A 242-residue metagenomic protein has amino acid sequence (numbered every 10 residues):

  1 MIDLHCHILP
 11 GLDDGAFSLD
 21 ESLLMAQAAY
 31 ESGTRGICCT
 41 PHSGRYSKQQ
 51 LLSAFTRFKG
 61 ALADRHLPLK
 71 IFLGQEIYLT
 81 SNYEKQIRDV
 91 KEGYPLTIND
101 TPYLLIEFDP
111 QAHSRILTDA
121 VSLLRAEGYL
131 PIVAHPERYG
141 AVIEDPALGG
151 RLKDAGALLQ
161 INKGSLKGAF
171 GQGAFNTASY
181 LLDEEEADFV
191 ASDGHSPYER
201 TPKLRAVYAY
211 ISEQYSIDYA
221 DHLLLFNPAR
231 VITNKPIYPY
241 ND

Functional and structural regions predicted by a protein language model:
M1-L69: An N-terminally biased module of ancient metal coordination in phosphate/nucleic-acid-related enzymes
I2-L4, I37-T40, F72-E76, I132-A134 (+2 more regions): Active-site neighborhood of phospho(di)ester-bond hydrolases with catalytic His/Asp-centered motifs
H7, S43, I77-Y78, D109 (+3 more regions): Catalytic metal-binding/acid-base residues of hydrolase active sites
E21-M25, A54-A61, A120, L148 (+3 more regions): A general structural detector for well-ordered alpha-helical segments in enzyme core domains, enriched
Y30, R125, L182-D183: Non-catalytic positions within long, well-ordered alpha-helices that form the structural scaffold/packing of enzyme
S47-Q160, P239: Extended substrate/RNA-proximal surfaces in nucleic-acid metabolism proteins
E186-P202: Short acidic/histidine-rich active-site segments
A209-D242: Mid-to-C-terminal alpha-helical segments outside catalytic/metal-binding sites
